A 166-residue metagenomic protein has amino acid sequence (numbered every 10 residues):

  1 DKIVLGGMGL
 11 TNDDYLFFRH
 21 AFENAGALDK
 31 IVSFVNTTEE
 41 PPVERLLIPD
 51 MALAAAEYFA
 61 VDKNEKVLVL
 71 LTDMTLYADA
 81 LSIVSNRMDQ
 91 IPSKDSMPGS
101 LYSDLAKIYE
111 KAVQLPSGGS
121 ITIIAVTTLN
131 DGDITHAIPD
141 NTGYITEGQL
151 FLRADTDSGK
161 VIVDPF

Functional and structural regions predicted by a protein language model:
D1-F166: P-loop NTPase catalytic core
